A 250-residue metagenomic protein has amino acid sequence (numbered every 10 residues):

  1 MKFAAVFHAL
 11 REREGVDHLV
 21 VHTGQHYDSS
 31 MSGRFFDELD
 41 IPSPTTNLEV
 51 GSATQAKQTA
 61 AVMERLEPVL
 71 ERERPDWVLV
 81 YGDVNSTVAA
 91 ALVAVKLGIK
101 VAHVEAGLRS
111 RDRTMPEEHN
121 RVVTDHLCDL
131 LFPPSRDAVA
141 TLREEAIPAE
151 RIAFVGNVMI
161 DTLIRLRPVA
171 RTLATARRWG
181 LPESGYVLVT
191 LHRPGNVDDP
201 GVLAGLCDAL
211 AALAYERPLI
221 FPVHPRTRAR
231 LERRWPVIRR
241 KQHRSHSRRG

Functional and structural regions predicted by a protein language model:
M1-H22, Y215: N-terminal phosphate-binding or glycine-rich loops at protein starts, especially the Walker A/P-loop of NTPases
M1-R11, F35, N47-P148: Active-site and donor-binding regions of nucleotide-sugar-utilizing enzymes
A5, V20-H22, H103, F154 (+2 more regions): Structural beta-sheet core signal
E12-P42: N-terminal glycine-rich anion-binding loop in soluble enzyme alpha/beta folds
E14, E73, L97-I99, L213-R217 (+1 more regions): Helix C-cap/helix->beta junction micro-motif
D17-L19, K100, R151, P218-L219: Residues at the starts of beta-strands that form the adenosine-phosphate
Q25, G33, I41, A53 (+1 more regions): Donor-nucleotide binding loops and adjacent catalytic segments primarily of GT-B fold Leloir glycosyltransferases
H26-S30, E49, L127-D199: A nucleotide-sugar donor-handling region in carbohydrate enzymes
